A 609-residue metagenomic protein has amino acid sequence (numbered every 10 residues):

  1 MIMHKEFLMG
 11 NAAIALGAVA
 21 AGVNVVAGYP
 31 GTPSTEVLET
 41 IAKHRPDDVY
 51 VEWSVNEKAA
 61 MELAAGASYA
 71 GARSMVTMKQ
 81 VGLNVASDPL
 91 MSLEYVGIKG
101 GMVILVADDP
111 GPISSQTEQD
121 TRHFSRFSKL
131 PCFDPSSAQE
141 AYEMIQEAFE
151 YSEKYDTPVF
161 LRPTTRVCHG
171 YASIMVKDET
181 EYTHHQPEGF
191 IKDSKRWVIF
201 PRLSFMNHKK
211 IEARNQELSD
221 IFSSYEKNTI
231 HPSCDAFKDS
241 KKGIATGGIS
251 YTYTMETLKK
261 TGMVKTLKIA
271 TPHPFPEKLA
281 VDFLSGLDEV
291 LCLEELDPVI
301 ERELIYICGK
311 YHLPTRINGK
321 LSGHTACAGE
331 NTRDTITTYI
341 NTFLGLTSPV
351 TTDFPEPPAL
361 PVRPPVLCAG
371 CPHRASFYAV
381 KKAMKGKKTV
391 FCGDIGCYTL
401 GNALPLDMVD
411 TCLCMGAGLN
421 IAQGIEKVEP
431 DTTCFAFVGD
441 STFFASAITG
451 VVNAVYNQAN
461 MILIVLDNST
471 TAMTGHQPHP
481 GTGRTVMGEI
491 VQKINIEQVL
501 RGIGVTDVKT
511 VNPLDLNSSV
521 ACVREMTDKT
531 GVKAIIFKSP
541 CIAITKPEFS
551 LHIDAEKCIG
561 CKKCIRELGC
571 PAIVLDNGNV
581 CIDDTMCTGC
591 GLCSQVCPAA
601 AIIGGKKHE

Functional and structural regions predicted by a protein language model:
M1-A138, R166, S233, F237 (+2 more regions): Thiamine diphosphate
M1-N11, P135-L367, P372-H373, P513 (+2 more regions): Flexible, low-complexity linker and terminal segments
V37-T40, L63-A65, A86-L90, P112-Q119 (+14 more regions): Short acidic, glycine/serine/threonine-rich loops at helix termini
P46-S54, V96-A107, H185-F190, Y456-S469 (+2 more regions): A glycine-rich helix N-cap at a beta->alpha junction
D48-V49, A107-G111, S128-F133, D288 (+7 more regions): Short beta-alpha connecting loops at secondary-structure transitions that line or flank enzyme active sites
D109-P158, T164, F190-R196, R202 (+4 more regions): Conserved thiamine diphosphate
S114, N402-I536, K546-P547: Thiamine diphosphate
